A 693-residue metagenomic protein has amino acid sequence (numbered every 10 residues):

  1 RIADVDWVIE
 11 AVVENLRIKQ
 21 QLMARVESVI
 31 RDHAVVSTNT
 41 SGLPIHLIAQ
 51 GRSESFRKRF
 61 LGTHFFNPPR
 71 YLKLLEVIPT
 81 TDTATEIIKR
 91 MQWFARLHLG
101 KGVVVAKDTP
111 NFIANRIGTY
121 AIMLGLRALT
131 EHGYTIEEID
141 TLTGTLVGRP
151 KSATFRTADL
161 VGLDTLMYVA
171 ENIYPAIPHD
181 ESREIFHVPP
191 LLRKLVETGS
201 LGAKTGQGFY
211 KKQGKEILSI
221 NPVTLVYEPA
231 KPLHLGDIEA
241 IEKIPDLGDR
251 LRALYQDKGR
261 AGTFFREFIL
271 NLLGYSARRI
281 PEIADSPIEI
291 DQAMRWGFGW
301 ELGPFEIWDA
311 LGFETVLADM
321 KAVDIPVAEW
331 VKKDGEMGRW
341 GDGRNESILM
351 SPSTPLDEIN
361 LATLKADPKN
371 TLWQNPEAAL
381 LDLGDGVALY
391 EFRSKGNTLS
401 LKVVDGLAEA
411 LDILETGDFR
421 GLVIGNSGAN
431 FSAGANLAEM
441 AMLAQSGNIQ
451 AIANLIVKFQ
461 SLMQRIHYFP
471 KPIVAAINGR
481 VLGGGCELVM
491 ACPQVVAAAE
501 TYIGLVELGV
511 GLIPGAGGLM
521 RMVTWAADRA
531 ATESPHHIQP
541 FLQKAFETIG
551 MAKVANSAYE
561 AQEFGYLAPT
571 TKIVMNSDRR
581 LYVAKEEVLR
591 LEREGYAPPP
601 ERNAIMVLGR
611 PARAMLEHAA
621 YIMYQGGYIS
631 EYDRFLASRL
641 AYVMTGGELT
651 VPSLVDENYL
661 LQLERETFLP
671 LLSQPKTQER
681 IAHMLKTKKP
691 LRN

Functional and structural regions predicted by a protein language model:
R1-A429, A438-K471, N478-G484, M490-C492 (+2 more regions): N-terminal glycine-rich phosphate-binding loop for ADP-containing cofactors
